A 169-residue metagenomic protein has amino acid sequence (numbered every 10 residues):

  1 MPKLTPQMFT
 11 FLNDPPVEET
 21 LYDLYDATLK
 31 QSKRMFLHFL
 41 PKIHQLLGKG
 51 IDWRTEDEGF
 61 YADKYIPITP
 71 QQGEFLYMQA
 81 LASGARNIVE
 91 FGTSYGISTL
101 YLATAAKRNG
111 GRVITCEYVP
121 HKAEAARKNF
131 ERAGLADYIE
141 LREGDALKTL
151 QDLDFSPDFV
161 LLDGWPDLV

Functional and structural regions predicted by a protein language model:
M1-L161, P166-V169: A short alpha-helical cap/connector motif
